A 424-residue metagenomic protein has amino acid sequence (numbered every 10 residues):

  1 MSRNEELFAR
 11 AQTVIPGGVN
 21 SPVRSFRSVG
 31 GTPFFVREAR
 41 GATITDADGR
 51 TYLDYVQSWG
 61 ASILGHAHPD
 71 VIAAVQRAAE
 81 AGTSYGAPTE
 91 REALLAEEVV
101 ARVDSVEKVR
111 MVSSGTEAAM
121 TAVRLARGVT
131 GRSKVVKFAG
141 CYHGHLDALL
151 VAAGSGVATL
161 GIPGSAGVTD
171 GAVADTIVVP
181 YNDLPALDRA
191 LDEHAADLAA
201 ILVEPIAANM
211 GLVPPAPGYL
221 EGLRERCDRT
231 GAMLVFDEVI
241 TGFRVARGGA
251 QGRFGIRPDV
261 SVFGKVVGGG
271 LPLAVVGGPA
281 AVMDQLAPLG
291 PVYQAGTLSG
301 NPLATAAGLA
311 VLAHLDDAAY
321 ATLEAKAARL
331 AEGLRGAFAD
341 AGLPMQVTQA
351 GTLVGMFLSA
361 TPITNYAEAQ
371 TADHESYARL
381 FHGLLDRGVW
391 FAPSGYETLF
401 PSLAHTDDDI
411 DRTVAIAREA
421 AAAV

Functional and structural regions predicted by a protein language model:
M1-V424: Conserved N-terminal phosphate-binding loop of PLP-dependent enzymes in the Aspartate aminotransferase
